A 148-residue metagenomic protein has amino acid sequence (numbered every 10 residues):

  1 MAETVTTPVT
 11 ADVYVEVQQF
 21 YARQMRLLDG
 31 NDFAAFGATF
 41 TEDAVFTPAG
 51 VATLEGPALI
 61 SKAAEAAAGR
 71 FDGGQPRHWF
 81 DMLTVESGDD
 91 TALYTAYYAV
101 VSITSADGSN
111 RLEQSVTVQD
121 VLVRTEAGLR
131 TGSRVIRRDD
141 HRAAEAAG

Functional and structural regions predicted by a protein language model:
M1-A38: Short, low-complexity N-terminal intrinsically disordered segments enriched in polar/charged residues
A2-E3, D12-Y21, P76, D89-D90 (+2 more regions): Binding-site signature for planar aromatic cofactors or substrates
F33-A99, D107: A solvent-exposed, acidic/Ser-Thr-rich amphipathic alpha-helical stretch
D43, V100-S102, R138-D140: Feature marks short, surface-exposed loop/turn motifs that line or immediately flank catalytic pockets and channel
H78-F80, E113-V118: Short, surface-exposed coil-to-beta transition loops
L93, S115-E145: Short beta-strand edge/turn micro-motifs at domain boundaries
Y98-T104, L122-R124: Beta-strand elements of well-folded, non-transmembrane domains
S105-S109, A144-E145: Flexible, membrane-facing loop/turn or short amphipathic-helix motifs that contact lipid bilayers or gate lipid-binding
